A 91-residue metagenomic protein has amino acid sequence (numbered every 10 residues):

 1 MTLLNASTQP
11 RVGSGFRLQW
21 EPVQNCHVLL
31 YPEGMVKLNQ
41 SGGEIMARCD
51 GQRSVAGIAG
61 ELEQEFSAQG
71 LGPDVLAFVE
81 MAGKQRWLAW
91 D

Functional and structural regions predicted by a protein language model:
M1-A47, D91: Acidic, low-complexity/disordered tracts enriched in E/D and polar residues
G34-D91: Long, charge-rich, low-complexity alpha-helical segments
